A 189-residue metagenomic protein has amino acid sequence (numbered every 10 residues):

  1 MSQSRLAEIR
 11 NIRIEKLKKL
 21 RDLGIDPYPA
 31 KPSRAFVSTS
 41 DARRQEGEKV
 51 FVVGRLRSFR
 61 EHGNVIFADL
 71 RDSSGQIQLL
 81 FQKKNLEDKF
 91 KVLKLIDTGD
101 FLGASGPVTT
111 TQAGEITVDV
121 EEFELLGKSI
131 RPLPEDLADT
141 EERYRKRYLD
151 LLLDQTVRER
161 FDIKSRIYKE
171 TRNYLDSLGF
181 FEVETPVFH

Functional and structural regions predicted by a protein language model:
M1-H189: Class II aminoacyl-tRNA synthetase catalytic cores and aaRS-like
